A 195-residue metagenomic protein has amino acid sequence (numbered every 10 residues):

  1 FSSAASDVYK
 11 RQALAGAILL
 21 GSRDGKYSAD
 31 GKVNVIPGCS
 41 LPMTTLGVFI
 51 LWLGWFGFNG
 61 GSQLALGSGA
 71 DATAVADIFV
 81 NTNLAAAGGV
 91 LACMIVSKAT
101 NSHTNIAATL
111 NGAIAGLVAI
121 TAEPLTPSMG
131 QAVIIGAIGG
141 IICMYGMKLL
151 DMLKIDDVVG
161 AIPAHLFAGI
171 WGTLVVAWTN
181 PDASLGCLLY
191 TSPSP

Functional and structural regions predicted by a protein language model:
F1-Y9, Y190-P195: Conserved small/polar residues in nucleotide/adenosyl-binding loops
K10-L14, I18, S22, V48 (+7 more regions): Transmembrane alpha-helical segments of multi-pass membrane transport proteins and ion-pumping complexes
I18-C39, L185-G186: Alpha-helical transmembrane bundle and helix-membrane interface signal in multi-pass integral membrane proteins
N34-S40, G69-N81: Interfacial loop-to-helix junctions that mark the boundaries of transmembrane helices in multi-pass membrane
S62-A72, L185-L189: Membrane-interface helix termini and inter-helical loops of multi-pass transporters
S68, T121-G130: Helix-coil boundary and interhelical linker segments in multi-pass alpha-helical membrane proteins
A76-A86, Q131-G136: Structural signature of hydrophobic alpha-helical transmembrane segments
T104-A113: Cytoplasmic-side transmembrane-helix entry/capping segments in multi-pass membrane proteins
